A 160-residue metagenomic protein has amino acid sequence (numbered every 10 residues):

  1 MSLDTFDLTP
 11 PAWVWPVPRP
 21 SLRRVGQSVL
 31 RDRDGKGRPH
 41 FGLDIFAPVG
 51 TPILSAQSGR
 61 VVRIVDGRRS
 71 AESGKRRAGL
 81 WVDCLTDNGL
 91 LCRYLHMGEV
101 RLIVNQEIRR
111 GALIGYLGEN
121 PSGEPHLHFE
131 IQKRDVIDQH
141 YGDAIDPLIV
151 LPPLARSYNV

Functional and structural regions predicted by a protein language model:
M1-P20, V100-A112, E130-V160: Acidic, glycine-rich catalytic/binding loops that coordinate metals and/or anionic ligands
L22-S55, D66-R69: Short glycine/threonine/proline-enriched tight-turn/helix- or strand-capping micro-motif at secondary-structure
D34-G35, A71-K75, E119-S122: Short consensus segments that form the blades of beta-propeller domains, in both extracellular/periplasmic
F46, L85-D87, Q132-R134: A generic structural motif
A47, R63, H96-E99, Y116-E119 (+1 more regions): A residue-level detector for short acidic-glycine micro-motifs
I53, G59-V61, N105-L117: A structural signal for short beta-strand/turn segments enriched in small hydrophobics and glycine
S55-R101, P125-L127: Zn2+-dependent peptidoglycan hydrolase active-site motif and core
W81-C84, R109-P121, F129: Short hydrophobic beta/alpha edge segments that flank linear recognition/processing sites
